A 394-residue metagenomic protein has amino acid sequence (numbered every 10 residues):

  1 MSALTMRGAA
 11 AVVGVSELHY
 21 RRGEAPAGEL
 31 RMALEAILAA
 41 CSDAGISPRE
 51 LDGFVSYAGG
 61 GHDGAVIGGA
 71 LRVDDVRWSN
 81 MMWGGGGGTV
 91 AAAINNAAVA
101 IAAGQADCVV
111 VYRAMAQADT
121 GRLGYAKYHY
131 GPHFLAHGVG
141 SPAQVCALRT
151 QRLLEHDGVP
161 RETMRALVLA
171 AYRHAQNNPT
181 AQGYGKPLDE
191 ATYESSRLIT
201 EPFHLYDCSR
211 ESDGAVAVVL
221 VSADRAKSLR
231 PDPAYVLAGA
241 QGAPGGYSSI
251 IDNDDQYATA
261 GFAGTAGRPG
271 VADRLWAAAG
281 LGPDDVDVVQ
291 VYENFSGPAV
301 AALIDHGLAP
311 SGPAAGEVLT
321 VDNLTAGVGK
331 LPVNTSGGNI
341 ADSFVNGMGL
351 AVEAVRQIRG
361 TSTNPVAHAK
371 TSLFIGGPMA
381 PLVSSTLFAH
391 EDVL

Functional and structural regions predicted by a protein language model:
M1-A27, A166, T200-A266, G270 (+6 more regions): Condensing-enzyme catalytic core mediating Claisen C-C bond formation in acyl metabolism
M1-G88, N96, L153-P160, G183 (+6 more regions): Conserved active-site "lid/cap" helical segment
M6, Y57-F134, G138-V145, Y184-R210 (+4 more regions): Conserved catalytic cysteine-centered active-site region of acyl-thioester-dependent Claisen-condensing enzymes
Y20-R22, H62-D63, A118-D119, K227 (+4 more regions): Flexible loop/turn segments at secondary-structure boundaries
E24-A25, T120-Y125, Q176-T180, Y247-S249 (+2 more regions): Short acidic, glycine/serine/threonine-rich loops at helix termini
P48-Y57, W78-M81, V109-A114, E162-A170 (+5 more regions): Beta-strand segments within the central parallel beta-sheet cores of soluble alpha/beta enzyme folds
G61-A70, S248-N253, E293-G316, A380-F388: Short glycine/threonine-rich loop-to-helix capping motif typified by GTGT followed within a few residues by an Asp-Pro
G85-M115, A143-N177, V218-R225, D342-S362: Active-site-proximal alpha-helical scaffold in enzymes
